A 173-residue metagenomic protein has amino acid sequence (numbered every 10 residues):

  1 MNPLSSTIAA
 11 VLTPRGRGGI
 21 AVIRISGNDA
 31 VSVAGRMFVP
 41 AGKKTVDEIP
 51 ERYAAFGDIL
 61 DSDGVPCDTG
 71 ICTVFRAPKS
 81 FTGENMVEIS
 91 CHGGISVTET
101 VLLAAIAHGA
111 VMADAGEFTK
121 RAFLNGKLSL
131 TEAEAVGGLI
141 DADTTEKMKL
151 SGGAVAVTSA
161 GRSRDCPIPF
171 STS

Functional and structural regions predicted by a protein language model:
M1-K149, G153, V157-A160, I168: A glycine-rich (often HGG/GG-containing) alpha/beta subdomain
R164, I168-T172: Extended, heptad-repeat alpha-helical coiled-coil/oligomerization scaffolds
